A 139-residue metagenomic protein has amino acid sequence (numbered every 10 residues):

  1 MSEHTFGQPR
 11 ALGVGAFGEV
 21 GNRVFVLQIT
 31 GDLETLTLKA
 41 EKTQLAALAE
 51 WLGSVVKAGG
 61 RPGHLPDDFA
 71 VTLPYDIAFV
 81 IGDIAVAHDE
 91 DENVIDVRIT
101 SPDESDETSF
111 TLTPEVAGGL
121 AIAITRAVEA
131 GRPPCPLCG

Functional and structural regions predicted by a protein language model:
M1-G139: Positively charged, low-complexity terminal tracts and the immediately adjacent first secondary-structure elements
